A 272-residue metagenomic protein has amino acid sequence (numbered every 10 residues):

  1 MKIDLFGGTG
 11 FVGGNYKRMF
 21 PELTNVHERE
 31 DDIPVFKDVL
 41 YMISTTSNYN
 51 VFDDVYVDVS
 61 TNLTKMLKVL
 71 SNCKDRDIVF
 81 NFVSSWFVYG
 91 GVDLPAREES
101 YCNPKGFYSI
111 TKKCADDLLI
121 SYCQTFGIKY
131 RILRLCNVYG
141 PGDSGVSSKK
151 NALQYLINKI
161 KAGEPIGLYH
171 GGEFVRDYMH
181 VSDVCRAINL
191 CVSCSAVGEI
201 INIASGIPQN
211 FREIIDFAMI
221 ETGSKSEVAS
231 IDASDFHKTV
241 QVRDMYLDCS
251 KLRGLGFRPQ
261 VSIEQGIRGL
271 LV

Functional and structural regions predicted by a protein language model:
K2-F20: N-terminal Rossmann NAD(P)H-binding glycine-rich loop of SDR-like oxidoreductase domains
T24-F36, A229, S262: Short acidic low-complexity segments
I33-T61, N72, F87-V88: NAD(P)H-binding glycine-rich loop region in Rossmannoid oxidoreductase-like domains and their noncatalytic homologs
K65-C73, F80, L118-L119, A187 (+1 more regions): Hydrophobic positions on the long internal alpha-helix of Rossmann-like NAD(P)-dependent oxidoreductase domains
L67-F107, R131: Conserved Rossmann-fold NAD(P)-dependent oxidoreductase catalytic core, especially the SDR/UDP-sugar
T111-C114: Active-site helix of classical SDR
I120-V175, V181-R186, F217-M219: NAD(P)-dependent short-chain dehydrogenase/reductase
K161-E164, L168-V272: C-terminal substrate-binding subdomain of Rossmann-fold SDR/epimerase-dehydratase oxidoreductases
